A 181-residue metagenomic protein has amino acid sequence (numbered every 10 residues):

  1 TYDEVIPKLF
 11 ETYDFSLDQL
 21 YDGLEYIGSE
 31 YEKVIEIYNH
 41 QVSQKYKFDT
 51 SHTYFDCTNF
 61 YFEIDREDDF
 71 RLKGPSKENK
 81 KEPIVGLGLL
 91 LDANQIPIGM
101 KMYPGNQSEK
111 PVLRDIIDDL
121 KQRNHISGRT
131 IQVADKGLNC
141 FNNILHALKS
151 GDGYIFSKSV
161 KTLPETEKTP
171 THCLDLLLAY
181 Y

Functional and structural regions predicted by a protein language model:
T1-Y181: Anion-binding and metal-coordination hotspots
